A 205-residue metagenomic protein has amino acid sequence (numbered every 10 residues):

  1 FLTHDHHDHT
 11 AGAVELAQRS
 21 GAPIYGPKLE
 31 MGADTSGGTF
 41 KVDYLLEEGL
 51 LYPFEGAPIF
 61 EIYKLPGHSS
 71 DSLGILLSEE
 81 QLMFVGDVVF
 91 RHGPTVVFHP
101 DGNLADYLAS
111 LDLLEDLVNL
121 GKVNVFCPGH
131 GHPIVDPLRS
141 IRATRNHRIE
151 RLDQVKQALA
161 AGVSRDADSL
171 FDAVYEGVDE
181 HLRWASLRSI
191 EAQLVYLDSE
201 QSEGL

Functional and structural regions predicted by a protein language model:
F1-P58: Active-site HxH/HxHxD metal-binding segment of metal-dependent hydrolases
T3-H9, H68, H130, Q193: Histidine-centered divalent metal-coordination motifs
T10, Y107, L111, I190: Aromatic/hydrophobic pocket-lining residues that form the small-molecule binding cavity in soluble enzyme cores
L16, H130, V155, L197: Residue-level signal for inorganic ion chemistry
A22, R148, L152-K156, L187: Short, leucine-enriched amphipathic alpha-helices that occur as contiguous helical runs
S36-F40, V96-H99, R139-S140, L182-W184: Short, solvent-exposed loop/turn segments at secondary-structure boundaries
I59-Q154: Metallo-beta-lactamase
Q157-L205: C-terminal regulatory/interaction regions
